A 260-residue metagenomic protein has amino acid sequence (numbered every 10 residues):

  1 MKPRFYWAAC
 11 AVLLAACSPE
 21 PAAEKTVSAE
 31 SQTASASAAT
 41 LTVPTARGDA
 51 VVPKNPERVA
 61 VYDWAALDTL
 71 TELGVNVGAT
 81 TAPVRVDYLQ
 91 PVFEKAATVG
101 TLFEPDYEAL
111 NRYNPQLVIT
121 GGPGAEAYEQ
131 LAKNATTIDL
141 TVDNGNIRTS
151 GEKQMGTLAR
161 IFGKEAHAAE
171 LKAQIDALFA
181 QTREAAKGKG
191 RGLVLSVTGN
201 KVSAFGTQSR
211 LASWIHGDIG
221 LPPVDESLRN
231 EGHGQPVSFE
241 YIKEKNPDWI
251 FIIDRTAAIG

Functional and structural regions predicted by a protein language model:
K2-W7, C17-W64, A166-L195, R255-G260: Bacterial Sec-exported substrate-binding components of ABC uptake systems
P53-P56, D63, L67, T71-G74 (+10 more regions): Extracytoplasmic/secreted envelope proteins and their assembly/folding machinery, especially bacterial periplasmic
R58-R112: A short, structured surface patch at a secondary-structure boundary
A60-V61, E104, G121-A125, G145-E152 (+3 more regions): Soluble non-cytosolic domains of exported or imported proteins
A82-V86, G124-A125, T141-N146: Short, acidic/turn-prone active-site loops that include or flank metal/cofactor- and phosphate-binding residues
V92-L140, A186, R191, V197-G260: Binding-cleft/active-site segments that stabilize strongly anionic ligands or cofactors
K133-N200: Extracytoplasmic substrate-binding proteins
